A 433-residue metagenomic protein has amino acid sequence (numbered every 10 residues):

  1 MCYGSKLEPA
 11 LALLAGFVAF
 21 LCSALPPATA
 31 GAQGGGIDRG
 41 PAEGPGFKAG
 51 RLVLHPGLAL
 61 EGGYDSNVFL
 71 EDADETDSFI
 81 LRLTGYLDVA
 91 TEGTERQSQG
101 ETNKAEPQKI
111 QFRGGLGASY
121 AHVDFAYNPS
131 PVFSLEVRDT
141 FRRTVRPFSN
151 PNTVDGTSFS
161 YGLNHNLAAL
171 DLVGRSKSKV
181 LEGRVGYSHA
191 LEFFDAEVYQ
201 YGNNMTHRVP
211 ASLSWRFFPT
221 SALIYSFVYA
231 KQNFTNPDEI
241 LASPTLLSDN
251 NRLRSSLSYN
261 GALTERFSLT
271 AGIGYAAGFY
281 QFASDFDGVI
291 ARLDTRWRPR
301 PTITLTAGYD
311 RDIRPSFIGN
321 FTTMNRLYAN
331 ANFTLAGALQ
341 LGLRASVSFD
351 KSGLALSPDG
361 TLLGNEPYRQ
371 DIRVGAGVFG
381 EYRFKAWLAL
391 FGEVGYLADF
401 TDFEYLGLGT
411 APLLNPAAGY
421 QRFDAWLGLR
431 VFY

Functional and structural regions predicted by a protein language model:
M1-A10: N-terminal secretory signal peptides that target proteins for export/translocation
C2, A19-F20, A49: Residue-level detector of alpha-helical transmembrane segments in integral membrane proteins
A12-P26: Bacterial N-terminal signal peptides
A24-G34: Boundary at the C-terminal end of the N-terminal hydrophobic targeting segment
A32-Y433: Gram-negative and organellar
